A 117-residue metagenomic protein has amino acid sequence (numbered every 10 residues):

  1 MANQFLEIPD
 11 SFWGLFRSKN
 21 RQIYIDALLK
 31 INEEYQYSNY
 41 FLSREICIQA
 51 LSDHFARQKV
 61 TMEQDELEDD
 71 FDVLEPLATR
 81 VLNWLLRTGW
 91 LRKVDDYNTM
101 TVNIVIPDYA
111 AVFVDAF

Functional and structural regions predicted by a protein language model:
M1-I25: Intrinsically disordered, low-complexity serine/threonine- and proline-rich regulatory segments
R21, N39-R44, F71-E75: Alpha-helix N-cap/helix-initiation sites
Q22-Y40: Positively charged, polyanion-binding regions of nucleic-acid-associated proteins
S43-L67: DNA-recognition alpha helix
T61-A78, L82: Aromatic/His-enriched, Gly/Pro-containing loop or helix-boundary segments that lie immediately adjacent to catalytic
N83-N98: A short, conserved structural fragment
N98-P107: Minor-groove-contacting beta-hairpin "wing" of winged helix-turn-helix DNA-binding domains
I106-F117: Short, amphipathic alpha-helical interaction segments positioned at domain boundaries
